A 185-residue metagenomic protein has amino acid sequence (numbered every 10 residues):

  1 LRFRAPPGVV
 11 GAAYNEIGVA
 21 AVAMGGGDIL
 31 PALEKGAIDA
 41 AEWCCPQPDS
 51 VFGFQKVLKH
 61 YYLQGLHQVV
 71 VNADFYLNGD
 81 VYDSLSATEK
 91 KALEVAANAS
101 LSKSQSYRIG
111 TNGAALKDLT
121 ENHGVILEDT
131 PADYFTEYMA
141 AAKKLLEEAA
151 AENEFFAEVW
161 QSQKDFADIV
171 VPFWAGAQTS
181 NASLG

Functional and structural regions predicted by a protein language model:
L1-G185: N-terminal secretory/targeting leader peptides
